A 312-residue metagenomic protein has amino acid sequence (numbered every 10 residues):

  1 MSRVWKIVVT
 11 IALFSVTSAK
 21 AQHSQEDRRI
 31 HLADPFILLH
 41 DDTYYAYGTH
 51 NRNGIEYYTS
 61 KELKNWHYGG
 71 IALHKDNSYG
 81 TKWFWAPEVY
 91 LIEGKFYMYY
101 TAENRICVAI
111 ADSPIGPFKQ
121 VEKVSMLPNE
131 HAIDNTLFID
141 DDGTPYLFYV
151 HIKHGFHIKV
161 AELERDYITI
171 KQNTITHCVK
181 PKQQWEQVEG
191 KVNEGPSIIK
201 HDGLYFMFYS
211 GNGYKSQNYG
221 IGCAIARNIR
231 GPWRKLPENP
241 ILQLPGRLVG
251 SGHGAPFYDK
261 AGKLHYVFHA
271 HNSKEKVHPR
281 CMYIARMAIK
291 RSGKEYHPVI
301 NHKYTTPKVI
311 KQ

Functional and structural regions predicted by a protein language model:
M1-H23: Bacterial Sec-dependent N-terminal signal peptides
A21-Q312: Carbohydrate-active catalytic/glycan-binding domains of CAZyme proteins, especially the secreted or lumenal ectodomains
